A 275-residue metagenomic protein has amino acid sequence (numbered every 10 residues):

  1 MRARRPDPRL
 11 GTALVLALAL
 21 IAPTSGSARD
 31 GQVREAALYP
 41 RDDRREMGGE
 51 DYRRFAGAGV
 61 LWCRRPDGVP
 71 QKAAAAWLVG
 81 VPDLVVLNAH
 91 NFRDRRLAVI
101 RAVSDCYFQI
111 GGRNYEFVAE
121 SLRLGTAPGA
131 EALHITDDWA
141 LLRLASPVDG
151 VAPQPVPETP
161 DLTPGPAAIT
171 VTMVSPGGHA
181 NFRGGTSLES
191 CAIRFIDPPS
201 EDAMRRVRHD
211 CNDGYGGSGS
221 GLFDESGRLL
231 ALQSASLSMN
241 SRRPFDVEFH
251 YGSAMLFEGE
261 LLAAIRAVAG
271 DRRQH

Functional and structural regions predicted by a protein language model:
R2-A13: Bacterial N-terminal signal peptides that target proteins for export
T12-I21: Bacterial N-terminal signal peptides
P23-S25: N-terminal signal peptide c-region/cleavage motif recognized by signal peptidases
V33-A56, W62-A73, L97-G150: Conserved catalytic-core segment of clan PA serine endopeptidases
W77-L78, N212-S234: Catalytic nucleophile loop of clan PA
L87-R93, Y215, A231-M239: Short beta->alpha transition motifs characteristic of CBS
R143-V148, P157-G184: Short glycine/Trp-rich loop-beta-loop segment that forms part of the substrate-binding cleft
D149, S234-H275: C-terminal cap/linker of serine protease catalytic domains
